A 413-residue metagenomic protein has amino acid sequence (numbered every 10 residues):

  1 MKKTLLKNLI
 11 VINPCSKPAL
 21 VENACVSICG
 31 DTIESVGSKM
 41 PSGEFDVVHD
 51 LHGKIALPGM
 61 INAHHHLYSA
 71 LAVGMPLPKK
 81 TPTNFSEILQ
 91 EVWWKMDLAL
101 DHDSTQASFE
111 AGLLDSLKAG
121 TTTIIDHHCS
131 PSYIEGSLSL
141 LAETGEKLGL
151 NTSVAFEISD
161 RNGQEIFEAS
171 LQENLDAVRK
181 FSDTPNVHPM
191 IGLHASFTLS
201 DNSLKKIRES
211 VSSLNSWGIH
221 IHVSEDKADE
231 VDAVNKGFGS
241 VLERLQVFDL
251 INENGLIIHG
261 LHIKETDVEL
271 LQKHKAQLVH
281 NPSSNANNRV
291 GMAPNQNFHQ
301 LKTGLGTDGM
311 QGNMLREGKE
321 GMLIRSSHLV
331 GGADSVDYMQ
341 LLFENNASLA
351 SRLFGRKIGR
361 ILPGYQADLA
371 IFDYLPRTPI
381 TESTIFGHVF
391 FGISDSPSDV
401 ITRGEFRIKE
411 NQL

Functional and structural regions predicted by a protein language model:
M1-G43, K54-I55, E405: N-terminal metal-binding scaffold of metallo-dependent hydrolase/deaminase domains
K2-N8, S42-E87, D103, E110 (+1 more regions): Replace "His-x-His-based motif
P58-A70, H128, G218-K227: Histidine-centered catalytic micro-motifs
L71-T105, N162-G163, S210, K227-N252 (+2 more regions): Active-site gating loops and adjacent loop-to-helix segments of metal-dependent hydrolytic enzymes
M75-L150, Q172-D183: Alpha-helical scaffold segments that flank or form the walls of functional sites
Y133-L261: Metal-coordinating catalytic core of metallo-dependent amide/deamination hydrolases
V247-L250, N254, N295-P376, S394: His/Asp/Glu-enriched, well-ordered alpha-helical/loop segment that forms or immediately abuts the divalent-metal
Q366-L413: C-terminal cap of metal-dependent C-N hydrolases
